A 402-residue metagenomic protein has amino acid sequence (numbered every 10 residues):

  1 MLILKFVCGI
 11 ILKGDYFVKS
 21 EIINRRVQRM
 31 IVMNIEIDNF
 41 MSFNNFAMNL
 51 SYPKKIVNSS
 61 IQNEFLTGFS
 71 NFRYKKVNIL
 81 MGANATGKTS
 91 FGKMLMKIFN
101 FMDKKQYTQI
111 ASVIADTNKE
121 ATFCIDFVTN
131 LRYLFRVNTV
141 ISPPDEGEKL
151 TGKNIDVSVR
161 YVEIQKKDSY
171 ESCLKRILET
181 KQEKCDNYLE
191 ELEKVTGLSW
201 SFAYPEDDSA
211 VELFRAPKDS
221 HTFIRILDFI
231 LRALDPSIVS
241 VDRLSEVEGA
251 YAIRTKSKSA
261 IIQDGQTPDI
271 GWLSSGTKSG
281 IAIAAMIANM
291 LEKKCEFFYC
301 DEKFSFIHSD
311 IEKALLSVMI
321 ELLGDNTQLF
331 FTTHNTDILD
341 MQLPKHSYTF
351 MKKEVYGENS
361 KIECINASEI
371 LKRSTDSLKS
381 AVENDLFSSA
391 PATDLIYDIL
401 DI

Functional and structural regions predicted by a protein language model:
L2-N49, F99-K293, S368, L378-S389 (+2 more regions): Phosphate-coordinating catalytic segments in nucleotide- and nucleic-acid-processing enzymes
C8, K19-M96: Pre-Walker A-like glycine/lysine-rich segment at the N-terminus of P-loop NTPase domains
F17-N34, A314-I402: C-terminal lobe/lid and adjacent interdomain/linker elements of RecA-like ASCE P-loop ATPase modules
S90-K93, K97, G280-A282, A314: Short amphipathic alpha-helical face segments that pack within enzyme cores and frequently flank/anchor catalytic
M94-M102, L339: DNA major-groove recognition helices of helix-turn-helix
F297-Y299: Walker B motif beta-strand of ABC-family P-loop ATPases
D301-K303: Walker B catalytic acidic pair
H308-S309: Conserved D-loop-proximal element of ABC-family nucleotide-binding domains
